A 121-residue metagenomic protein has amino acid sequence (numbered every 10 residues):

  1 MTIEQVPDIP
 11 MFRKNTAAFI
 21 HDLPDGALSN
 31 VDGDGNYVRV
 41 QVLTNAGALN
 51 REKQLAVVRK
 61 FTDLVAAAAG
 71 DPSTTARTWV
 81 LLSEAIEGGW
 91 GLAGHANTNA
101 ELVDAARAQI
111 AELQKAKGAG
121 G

Functional and structural regions predicted by a protein language model:
M1-G121: A domain-level signal for the structural core that forms small-molecule/cofactor-binding pockets and catalytic centers
